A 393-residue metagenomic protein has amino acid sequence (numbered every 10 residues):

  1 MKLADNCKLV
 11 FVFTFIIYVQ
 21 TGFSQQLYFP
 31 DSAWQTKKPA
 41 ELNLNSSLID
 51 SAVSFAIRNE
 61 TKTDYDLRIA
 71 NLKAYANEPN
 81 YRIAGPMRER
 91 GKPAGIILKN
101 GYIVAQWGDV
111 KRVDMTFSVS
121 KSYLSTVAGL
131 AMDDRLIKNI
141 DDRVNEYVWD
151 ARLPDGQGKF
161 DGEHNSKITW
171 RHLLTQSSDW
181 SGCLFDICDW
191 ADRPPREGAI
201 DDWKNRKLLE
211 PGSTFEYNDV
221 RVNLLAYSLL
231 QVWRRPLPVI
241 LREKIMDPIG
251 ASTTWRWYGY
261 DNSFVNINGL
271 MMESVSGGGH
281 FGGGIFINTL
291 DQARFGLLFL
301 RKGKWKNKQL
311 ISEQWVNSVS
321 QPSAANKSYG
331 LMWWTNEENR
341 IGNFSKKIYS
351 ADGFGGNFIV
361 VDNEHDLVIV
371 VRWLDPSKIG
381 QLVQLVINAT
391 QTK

Functional and structural regions predicted by a protein language model:
M1-Q26: Bacterial Sec-dependent N-terminal signal peptides
L3, G22-D109, L136-I137, R235 (+1 more regions): N-terminal leader/targeting segments and the immediately adjacent pre-domain N-terminus
N45, G101, M115-I140, L173 (+3 more regions): Active-site SXXK
K62-R68, E146-W149, L153-T254, L290-A293 (+1 more regions): Active-site-adjacent helix/loop patches that line small-molecule binding or acyl-intermediate pockets
G85-I96, Q106-V148, H164, I168 (+3 more regions): Short active-site loop at a secondary-structure junction that contains or immediately precedes the catalytic residue(s)
Q106, A131-A151, W233-G259, K306-E313: Short, well-structured active-site flanking segments
S122, Q176, R221-S228, G283-K304 (+1 more regions): Active-site-proximal alpha-helical segments within enzyme catalytic domains
S263-G279, G283, S320-V368: Active-site Gly/Thr loop motif
